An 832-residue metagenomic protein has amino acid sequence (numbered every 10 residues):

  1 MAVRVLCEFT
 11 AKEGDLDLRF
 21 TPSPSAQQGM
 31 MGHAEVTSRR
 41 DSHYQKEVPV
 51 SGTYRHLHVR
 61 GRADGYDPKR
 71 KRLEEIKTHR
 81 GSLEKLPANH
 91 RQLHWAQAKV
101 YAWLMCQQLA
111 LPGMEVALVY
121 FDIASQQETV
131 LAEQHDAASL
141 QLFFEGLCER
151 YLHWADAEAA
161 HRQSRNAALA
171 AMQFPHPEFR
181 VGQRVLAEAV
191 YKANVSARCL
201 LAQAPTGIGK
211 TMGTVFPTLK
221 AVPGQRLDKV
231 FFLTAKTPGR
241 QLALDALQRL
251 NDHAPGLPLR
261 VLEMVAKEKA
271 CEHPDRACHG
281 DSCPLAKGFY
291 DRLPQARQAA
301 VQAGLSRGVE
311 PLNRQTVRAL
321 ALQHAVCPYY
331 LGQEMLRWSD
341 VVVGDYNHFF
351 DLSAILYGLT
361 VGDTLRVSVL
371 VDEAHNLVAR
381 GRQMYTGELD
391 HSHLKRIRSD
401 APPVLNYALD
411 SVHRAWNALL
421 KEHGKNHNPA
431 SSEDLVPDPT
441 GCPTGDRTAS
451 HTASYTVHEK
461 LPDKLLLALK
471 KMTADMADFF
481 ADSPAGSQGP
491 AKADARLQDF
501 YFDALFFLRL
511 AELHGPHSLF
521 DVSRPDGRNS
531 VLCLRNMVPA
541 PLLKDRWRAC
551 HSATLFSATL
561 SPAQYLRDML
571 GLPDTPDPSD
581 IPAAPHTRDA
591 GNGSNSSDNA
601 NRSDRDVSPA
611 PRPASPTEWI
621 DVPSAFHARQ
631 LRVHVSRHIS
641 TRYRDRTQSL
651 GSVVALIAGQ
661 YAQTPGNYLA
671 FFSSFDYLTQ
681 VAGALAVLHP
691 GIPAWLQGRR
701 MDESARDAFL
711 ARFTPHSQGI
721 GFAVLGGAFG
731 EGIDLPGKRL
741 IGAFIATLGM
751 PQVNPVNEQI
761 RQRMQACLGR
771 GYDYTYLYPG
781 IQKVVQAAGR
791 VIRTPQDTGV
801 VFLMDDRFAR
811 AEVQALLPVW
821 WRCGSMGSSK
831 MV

Functional and structural regions predicted by a protein language model:
M1-K71, A96: Metal-dependent nuclease catalytic cores that hydrolyze phosphodiester bonds in DNA/RNA, characterized by
H33, G61-P87, Y101: Conserved catalytic cores of phosphodiester-cleaving nucleases, focusing on short active-site segments
H161-Q203: Conserved pre-motif I regulatory segment
Q173, R226-V342, F350, N417-L420 (+5 more regions): A substrate-engagement module of RecA-like helicase motors
V195-P217: Walker A/P-loop
T214, H324-V341, Y346-G441, G445-T473 (+1 more regions): Signature of the SF2 helicase/ATPase Hel1-core->accessory helical subdomain module
V317-V342, L352-T360, F479-H586, N601 (+5 more regions): A contiguous, basic/glycine-rich beta-loop/short-helix subdomain that forms a polymer-engagement track
R637-T647, G698-R807: Conserved RecA-like P-loop NTPase helicase motor core
